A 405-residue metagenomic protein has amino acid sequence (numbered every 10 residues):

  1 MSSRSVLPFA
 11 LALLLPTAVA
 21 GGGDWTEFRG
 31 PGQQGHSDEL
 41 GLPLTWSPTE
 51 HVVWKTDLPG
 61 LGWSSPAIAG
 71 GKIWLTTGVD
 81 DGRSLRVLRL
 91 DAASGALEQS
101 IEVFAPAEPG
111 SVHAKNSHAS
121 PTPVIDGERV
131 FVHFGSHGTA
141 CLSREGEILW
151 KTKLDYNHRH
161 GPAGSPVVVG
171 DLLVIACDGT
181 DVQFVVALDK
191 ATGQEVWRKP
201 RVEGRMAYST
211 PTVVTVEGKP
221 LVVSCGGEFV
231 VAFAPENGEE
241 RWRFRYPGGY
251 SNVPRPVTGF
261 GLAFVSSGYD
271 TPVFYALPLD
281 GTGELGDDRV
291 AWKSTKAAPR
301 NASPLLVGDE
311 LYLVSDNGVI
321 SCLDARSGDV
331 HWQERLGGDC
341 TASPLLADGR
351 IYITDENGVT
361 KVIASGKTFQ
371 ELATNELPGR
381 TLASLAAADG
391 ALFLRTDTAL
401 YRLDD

Functional and structural regions predicted by a protein language model:
M1-F9: Bacterial N-terminal signal peptides that target proteins for export
P8-A18: Bacterial N-terminal signal peptides
A20-D405: Noncatalytic, solvent-exposed loop/strand surfaces of beta-propeller-type extracellular/periplasmic domains
